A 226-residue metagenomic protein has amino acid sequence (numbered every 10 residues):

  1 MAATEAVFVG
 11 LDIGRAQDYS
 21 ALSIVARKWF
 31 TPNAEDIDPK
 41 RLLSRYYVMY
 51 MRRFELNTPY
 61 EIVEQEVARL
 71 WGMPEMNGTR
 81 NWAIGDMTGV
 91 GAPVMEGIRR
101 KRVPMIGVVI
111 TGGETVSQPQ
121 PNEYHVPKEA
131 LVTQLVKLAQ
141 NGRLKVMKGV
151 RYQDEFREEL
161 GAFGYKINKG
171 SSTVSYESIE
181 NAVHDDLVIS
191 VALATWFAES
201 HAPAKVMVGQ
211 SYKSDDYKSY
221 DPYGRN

Functional and structural regions predicted by a protein language model:
M1-I110, S117-Q118, E129, K137 (+1 more regions): RNase H-like, metal-dependent nuclease domains and their acidic two-metal-ion catalytic environment used
